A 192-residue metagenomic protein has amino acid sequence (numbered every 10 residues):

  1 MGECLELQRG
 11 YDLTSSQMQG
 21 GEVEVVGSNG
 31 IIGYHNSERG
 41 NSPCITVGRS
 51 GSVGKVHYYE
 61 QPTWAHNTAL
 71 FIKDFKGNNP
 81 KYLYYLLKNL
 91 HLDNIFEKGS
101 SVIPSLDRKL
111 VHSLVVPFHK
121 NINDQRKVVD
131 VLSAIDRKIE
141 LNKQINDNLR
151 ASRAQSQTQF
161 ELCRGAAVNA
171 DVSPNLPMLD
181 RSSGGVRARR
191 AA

Functional and structural regions predicted by a protein language model:
M1-V25, S113-A192: Non-catalytic DNA-recognition/assembly elements of restriction-modification systems
G27-V111: A short beta-sheet element
